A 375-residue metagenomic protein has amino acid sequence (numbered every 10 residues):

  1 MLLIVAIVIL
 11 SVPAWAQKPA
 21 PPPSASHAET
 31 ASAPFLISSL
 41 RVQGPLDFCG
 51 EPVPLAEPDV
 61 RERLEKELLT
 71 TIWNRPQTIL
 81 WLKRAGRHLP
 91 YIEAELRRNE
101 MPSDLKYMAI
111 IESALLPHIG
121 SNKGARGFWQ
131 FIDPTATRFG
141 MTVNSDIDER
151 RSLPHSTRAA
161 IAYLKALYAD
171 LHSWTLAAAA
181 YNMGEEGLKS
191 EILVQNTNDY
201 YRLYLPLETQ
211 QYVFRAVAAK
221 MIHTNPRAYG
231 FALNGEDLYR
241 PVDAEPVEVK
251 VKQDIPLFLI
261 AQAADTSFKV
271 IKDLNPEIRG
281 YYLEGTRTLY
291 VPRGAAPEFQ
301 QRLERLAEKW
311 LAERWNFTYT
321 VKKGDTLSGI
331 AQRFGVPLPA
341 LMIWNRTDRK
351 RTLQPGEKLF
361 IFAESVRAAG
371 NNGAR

Functional and structural regions predicted by a protein language model:
L3-I4, A14: Cleavable N-terminal signal peptides
I9-E100, L105: An acidic, Gly/Ser/Thr/Pro-rich helix-cap/linker signature
D59, R63, L80, R84-R87 (+15 more regions): Extracytoplasmic/secreted proteins, especially bacterial periplasmic and envelope-associated proteins
K66-L80, L115-N122, Q130-H172, S190-L203 (+2 more regions): Substrate-binding clefts and substrate-entry loops adjacent to catalytic sites of polymer-processing enzymes acting on
N74, T78-L89, R98-M101, S121-W129 (+9 more regions): Solvent-exposed, acidic/flexible segments
M101-H118, A177-G184, I271-N275, W344-N345 (+1 more regions): Short, functionally critical alpha-helical segments immediately adjacent to catalytic or ligand/cofactor-binding
G235-F268, K309-P337, D348, Q354-E357 (+1 more regions): Primarily a LysM-type cell-wall glycan-binding module
L274-A307, V336-A374: Extracellular LysM carbohydrate-binding repeats and other cell-envelope/extracellular binding modules
